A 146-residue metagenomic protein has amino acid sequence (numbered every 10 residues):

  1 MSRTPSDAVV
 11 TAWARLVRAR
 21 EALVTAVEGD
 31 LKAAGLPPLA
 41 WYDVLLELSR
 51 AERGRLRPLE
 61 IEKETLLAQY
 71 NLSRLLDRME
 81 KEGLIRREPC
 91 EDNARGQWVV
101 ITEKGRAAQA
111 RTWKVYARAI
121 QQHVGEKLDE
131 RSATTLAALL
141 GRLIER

Functional and structural regions predicted by a protein language model:
M1-A34, E130, T134: N-terminal leader segment of winged-helix/HTH proteins
S2-V10, P58, T102, Q122: A short, mixed-charge helix-start or loop-turn motif at secondary-structure junctions
V9-W13, T65, R106: Short alpha-helical transmembrane interface motifs in multi-pass membrane proteins
A19, L23, V27-D30, T65 (+2 more regions): Alpha-helical linker/hinge and terminal dimerization helices associated with HTH transcriptional regulators
T25-N71: N-terminal helix-turn-helix DNA-binding core of bacterial DNA-binding proteins
L46, R74, A138: DNA-binding alpha-helical recognition surfaces that contact promoter or target DNA
D77-T135: Charged, amphipathic alpha-helical coiled-coil/dimerization segments
S132-R146: Exposed, interaction-prone assembly regions rather than primary DNA-binding/catalytic cores
